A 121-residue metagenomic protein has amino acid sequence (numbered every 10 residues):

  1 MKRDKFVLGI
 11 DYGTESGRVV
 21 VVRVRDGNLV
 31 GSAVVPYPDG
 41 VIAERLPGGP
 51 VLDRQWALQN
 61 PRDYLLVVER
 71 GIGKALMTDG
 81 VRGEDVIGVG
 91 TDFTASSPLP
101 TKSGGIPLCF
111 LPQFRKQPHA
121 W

Functional and structural regions predicted by a protein language model:
M1-F110, F114: N-terminal glycine/serine-rich phosphate-binding loop of ATP-dependent small-molecule kinases, especially carbohydrate
Q117-W121: Glycine-rich phosphate-binding loop plus the immediately following alpha-helix
